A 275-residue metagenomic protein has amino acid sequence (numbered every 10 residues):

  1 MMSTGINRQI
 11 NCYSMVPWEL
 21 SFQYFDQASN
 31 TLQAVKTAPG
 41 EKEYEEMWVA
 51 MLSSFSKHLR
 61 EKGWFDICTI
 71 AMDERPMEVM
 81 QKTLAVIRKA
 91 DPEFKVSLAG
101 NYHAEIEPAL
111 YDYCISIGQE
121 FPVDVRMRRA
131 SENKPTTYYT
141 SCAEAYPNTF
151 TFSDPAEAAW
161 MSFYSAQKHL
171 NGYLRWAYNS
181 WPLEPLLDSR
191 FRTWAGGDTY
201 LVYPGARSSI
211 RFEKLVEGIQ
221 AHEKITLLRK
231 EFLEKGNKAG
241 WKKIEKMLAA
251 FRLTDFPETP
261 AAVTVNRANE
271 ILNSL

Functional and structural regions predicted by a protein language model:
M1, F55, I87, V96 (+5 more regions): Generic structural hydrophobic/aromatic packing signal, biased to beta-strands
M1-F94, A99-P108, N179-E184, A250-T254: Aromatic-lined carbohydrate-binding surfaces of glycoside hydrolases
A34, A38, A143-E144, P204: Generic signal for short, ordered secondary-structure residues within or immediately flanking folded domains
T37, Y44, P76, F150 (+2 more regions): Generic alpha-helical structural element
D112-W194: Catalytic-core region of carbohydrate-active enzymes that cleave or remodel glycosidic bonds
Y146, Y164-L275: Aromatic- and carboxylate-lined catalytic core of secreted/periplasmic carbohydrate-active enzymes
